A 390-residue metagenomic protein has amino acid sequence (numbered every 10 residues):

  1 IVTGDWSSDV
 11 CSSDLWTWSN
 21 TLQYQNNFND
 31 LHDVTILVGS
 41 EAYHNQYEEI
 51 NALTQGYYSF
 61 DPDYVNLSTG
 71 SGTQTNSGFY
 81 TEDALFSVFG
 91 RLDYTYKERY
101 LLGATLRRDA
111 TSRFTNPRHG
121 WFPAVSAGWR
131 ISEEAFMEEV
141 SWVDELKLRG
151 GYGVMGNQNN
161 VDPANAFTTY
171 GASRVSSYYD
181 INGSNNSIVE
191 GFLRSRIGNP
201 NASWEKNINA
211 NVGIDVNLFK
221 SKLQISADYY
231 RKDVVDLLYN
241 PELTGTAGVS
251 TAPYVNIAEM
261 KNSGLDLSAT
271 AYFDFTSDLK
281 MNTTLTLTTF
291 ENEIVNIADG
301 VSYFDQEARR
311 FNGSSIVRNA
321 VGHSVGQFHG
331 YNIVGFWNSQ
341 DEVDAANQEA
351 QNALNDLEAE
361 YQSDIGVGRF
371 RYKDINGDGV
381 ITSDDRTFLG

Functional and structural regions predicted by a protein language model:
I1-D5: Short, exposed "boundary/linker" segments that immediately precede the start of a downstream structural module
S7-A320: Extracellular/periplasmic, surface-exposed regions of secreted and cell-surface proteins
N51, A164-N165, Y272-G390: Conserved small-residue
